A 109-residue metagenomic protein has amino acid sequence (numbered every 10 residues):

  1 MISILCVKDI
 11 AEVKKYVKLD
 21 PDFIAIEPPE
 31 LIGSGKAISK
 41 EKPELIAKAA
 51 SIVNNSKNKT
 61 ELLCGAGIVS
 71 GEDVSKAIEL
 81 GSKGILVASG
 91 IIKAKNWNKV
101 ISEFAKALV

Functional and structural regions predicted by a protein language model:
M1-I52, S56: Conserved anion-binding
I4, A37, G65-I68, I91: Short N-terminal micro-motifs specific to bacterial/archaeal maturation and metal-cluster initiation sites
K8-D20, K59, L63-I85: Catalytic cores of alpha/beta
I10, K40-P43, G71, A94 (+1 more regions): Electropositive phosphate-/nucleotide-binding environments in soluble metabolic enzymes
V13, I46-A50, V74-S75, I101-A105: Generic structural signal for well-ordered alpha-helices, preferentially at hydrophobic/aromatic core positions
I24-A37, I78-I101: Glycine-rich phosphate-binding active-site loops on the catalytic face of alpha/beta enzymes
V53, K57, A105-V109: Structural signal for hydrophobic packing residues in well-ordered secondary-structure cores of soluble enzyme domains
